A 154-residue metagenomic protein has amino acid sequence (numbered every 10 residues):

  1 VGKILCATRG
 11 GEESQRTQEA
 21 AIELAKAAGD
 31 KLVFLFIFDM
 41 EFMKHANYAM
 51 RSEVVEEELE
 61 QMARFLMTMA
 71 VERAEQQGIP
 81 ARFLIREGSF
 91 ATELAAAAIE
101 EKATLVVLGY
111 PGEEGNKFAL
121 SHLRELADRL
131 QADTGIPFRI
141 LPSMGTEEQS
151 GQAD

Functional and structural regions predicted by a protein language model:
G2-A49, D133: Small/aliphatic-rich secondary-structure junction motif
T17, K44-N47, A95-A96, F118-A119 (+1 more regions): Short, well-ordered secondary-structure micro-motifs
V33-L35, R82-R86, R139-L141: General small-molecule cofactor/ligand-binding pocket signal
F36-M62, S150-D154: Acidic, proline/glycine-rich short linear motifs
A49-E53, E100-K102, R124-L126: Short, hinge-like loop/turn segments at secondary-structure boundaries
E72-V106, G145-D154: Structural beta-alpha unit
L108-R129, E148: Glycine-rich, Arg-bearing micro-motifs that act as flexible, cationic patches
Q131-Q152: Short, flexible loop segments at boundaries between secondary-structure elements
